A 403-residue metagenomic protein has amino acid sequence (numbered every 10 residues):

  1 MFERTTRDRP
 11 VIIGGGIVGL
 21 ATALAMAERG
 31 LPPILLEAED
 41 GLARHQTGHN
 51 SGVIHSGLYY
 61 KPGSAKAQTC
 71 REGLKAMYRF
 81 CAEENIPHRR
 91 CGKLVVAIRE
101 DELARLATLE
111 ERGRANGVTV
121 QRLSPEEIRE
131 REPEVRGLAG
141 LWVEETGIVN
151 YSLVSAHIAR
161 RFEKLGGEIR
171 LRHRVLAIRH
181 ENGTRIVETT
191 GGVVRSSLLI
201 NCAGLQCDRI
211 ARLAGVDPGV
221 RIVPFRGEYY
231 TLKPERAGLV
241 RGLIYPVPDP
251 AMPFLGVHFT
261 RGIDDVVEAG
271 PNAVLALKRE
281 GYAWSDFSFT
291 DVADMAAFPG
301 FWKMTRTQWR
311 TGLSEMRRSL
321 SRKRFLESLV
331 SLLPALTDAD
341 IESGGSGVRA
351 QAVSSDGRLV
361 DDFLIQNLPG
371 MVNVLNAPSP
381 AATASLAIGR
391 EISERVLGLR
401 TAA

Functional and structural regions predicted by a protein language model:
D8-L35: N-terminal Rossmann-like FAD-binding beta1-loop-alpha1 element of flavoenzymes
A21, I178-F289: Flavin-dependent oxidoreductases
A27-H49: Glycine-rich FAD pyrophosphate-binding loop
G52-E127, G137, G256-V257, V266-E268 (+1 more regions): Dinucleotide-binding Rossmann-like beta1-alpha1 core, especially the glycine-rich loop that anchors the ADP
P62-E72, V96-R105, L141-R161, R170 (+2 more regions): Short beta-strand to alpha-helix junction loop
P87-A97, R122, E127-L165, R185-T190 (+3 more regions): Helix-loop-beta segment of a Rossmann-like dinucleotide-binding subdomain
L141-L198, C202, Q206-R209, A384-L397: Helical element adjacent to the flavin cofactor pocket in flavoenzyme catalytic cores
F254, W284, P299-A403: C-terminal catalytic lobe of FAD-dependent flavoproteins
